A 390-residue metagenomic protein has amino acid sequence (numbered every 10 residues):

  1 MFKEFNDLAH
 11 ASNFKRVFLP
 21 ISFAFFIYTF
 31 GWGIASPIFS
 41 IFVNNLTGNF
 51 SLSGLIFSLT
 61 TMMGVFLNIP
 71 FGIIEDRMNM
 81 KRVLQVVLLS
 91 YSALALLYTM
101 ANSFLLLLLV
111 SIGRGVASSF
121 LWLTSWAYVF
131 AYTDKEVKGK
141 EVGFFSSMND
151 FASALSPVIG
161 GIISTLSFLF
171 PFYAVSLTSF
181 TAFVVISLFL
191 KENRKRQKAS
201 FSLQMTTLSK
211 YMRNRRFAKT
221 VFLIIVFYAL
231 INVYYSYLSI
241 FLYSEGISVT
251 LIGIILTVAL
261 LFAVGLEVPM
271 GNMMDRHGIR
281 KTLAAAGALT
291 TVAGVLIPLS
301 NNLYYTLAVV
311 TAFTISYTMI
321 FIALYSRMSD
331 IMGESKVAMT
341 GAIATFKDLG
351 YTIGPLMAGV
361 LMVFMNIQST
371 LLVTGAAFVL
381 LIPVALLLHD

Functional and structural regions predicted by a protein language model:
M1-K15, K191-V221: Juxtamembrane intracellular "pre-TM" segments in multi-pass secondary transporters
A11-T61, A218-K219, L223, Y228-E245 (+1 more regions): Helix-loop boundary and gating motifs at the non-cytosolic
W32, G113-S125, A312-L324: Core transmembrane helices of Major Facilitator Superfamily
T61-I69, S153-A154, L260-V268, Y351-T352: Residue-level signature of mid-helix packing/kink "hotspots" within the transmembrane helices of 12-pass Major
L67-N79, L266-G278, M362-V363: Helix-to-loop junctions at the C-terminal end of transmembrane segments in multipass secondary transporters
R82-L96, K281-V295: Structural signature of the two symmetry-related core transmembrane helices
I112-N149: Cytoplasmic helix-loop-helix junction between adjacent transmembrane helices in 12-TM secondary transporters
L177-R196, L381-H389: C-terminal membrane-cytosol helix-exit motif in multi-pass small-molecule transporters
